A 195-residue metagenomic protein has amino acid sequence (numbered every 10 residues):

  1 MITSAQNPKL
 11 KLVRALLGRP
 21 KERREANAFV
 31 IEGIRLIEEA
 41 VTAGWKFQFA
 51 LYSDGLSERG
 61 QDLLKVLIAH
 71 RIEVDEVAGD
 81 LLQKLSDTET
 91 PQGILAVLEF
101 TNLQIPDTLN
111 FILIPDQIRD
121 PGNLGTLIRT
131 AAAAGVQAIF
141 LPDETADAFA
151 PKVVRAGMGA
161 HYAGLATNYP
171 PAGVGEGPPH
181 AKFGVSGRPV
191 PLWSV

Functional and structural regions predicted by a protein language model:
M1-K65, T145-A146: Boundary-proximal intrinsically disordered activation/regulatory segments immediately upstream of a helical core
M1-S4, E73-A78, G164-G173: Short acidic-hydrophobic, aromatic-tinged amphipathic segments that line or gate anion-handling sites
E25-A28, K46-F49, R71-I72, Q137-I139 (+1 more regions): Short active-site oxyanion
G33, A96, V154: A residue-level signal for conserved active-site and pocket-lining positions in enzyme catalytic cores
T42, F100, P106-V195: RNA substrate-binding interface of SAM-dependent RNA methyltransferases
E58-I72, A150-H161: Active-site-proximal loop->helix
L64-E99: Glycine/small-residue-rich loop that forms an oxyanion/phosphate-binding "nest" at active or ligand-binding sites
